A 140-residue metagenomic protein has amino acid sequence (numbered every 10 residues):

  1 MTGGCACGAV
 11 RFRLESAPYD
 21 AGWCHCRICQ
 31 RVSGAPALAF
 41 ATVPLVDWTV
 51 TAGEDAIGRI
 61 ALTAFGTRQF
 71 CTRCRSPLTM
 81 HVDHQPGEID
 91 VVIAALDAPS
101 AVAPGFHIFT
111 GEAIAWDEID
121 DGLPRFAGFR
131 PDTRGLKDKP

Functional and structural regions predicted by a protein language model:
M1-P140: A short Gly-Trp-Pro
